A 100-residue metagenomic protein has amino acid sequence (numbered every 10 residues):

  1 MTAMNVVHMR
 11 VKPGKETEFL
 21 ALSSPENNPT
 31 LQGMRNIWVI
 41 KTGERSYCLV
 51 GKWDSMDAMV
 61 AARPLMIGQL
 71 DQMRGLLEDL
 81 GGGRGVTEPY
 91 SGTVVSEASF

Functional and structural regions predicted by a protein language model:
M1-M4, M9-K12, R35-C48, D71-F100: Glycine-rich beta-strand-turn "strand-cap" elements at beta-sheet edges
P13-K15, S23, M66: Generic secondary-structure microfeatures
T17, S55-I67: Short amphipathic alpha-helices within nucleic acid-binding modules
E18-T30: Short amphipathic alpha-helix segments
S23, R63, R74: Short, flexible helix/strand-to-coil boundary loops that buttress conserved ligand/catalytic motifs in alpha/beta
N27-L31, G68-Q72: A common structural junction motif
Q32-R35, D57: Structural motif
K52: Sensory beta-strand/linker motifs that couple input domains to effectors
